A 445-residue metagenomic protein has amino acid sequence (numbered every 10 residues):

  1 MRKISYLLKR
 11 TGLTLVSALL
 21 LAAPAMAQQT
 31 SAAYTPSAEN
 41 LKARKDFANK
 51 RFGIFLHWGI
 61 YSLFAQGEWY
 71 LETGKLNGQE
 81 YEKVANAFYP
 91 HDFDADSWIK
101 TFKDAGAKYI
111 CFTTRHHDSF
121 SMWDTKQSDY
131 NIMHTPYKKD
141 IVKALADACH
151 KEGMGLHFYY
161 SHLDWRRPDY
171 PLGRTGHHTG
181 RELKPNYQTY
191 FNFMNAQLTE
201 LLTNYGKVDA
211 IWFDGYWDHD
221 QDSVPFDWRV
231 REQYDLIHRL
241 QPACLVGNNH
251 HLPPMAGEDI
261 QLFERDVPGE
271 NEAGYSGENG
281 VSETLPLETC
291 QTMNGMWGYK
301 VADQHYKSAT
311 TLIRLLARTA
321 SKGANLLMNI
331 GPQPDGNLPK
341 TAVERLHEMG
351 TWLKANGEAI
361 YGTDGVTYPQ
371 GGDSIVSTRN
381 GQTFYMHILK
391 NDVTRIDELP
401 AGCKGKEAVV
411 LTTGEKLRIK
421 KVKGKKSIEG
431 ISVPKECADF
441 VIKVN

Functional and structural regions predicted by a protein language model:
M1-L7: N-terminal secretory signal peptides that target proteins for export/translocation
R2, L20, E415-K416: Eukaryotic non-globular interaction segments with acidic/serine-rich, low-complexity composition and alpha-helical
T11-A23: Bacterial N-terminal signal peptides
Q28-N445: Mature catalytic domains of secreted/periplasmic carbohydrate-active enzymes
